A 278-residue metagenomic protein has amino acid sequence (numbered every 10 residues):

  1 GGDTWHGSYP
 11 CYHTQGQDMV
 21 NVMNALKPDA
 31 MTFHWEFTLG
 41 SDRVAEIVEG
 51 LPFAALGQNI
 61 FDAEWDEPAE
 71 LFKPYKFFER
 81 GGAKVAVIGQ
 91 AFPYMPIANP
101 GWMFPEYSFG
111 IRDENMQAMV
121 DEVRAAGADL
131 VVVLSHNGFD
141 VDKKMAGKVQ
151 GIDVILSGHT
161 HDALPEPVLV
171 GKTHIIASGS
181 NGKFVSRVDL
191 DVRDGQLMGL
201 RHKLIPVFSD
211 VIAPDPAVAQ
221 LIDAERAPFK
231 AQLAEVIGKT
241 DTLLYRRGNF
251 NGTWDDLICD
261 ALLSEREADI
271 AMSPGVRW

Functional and structural regions predicted by a protein language model:
G1-Q220, N249-A261: Acidic, metal/ion-coordinating pockets
R124-A126, A217-W278: Non-catalytic terminal accessory segments
